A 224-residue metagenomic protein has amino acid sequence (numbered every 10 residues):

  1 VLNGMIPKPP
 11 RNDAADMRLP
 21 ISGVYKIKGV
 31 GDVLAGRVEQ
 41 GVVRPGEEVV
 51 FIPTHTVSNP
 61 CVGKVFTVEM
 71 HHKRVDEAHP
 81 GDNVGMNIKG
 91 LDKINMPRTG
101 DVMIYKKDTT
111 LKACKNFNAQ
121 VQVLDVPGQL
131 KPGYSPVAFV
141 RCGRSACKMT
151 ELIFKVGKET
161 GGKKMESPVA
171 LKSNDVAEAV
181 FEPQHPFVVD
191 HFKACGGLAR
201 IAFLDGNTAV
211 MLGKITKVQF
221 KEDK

Functional and structural regions predicted by a protein language model:
V1-K28, V49: P-loop NTPase catalytic nucleotide-binding module
K28-K224: C-terminal effector/interaction modules appended to NTPase cores
